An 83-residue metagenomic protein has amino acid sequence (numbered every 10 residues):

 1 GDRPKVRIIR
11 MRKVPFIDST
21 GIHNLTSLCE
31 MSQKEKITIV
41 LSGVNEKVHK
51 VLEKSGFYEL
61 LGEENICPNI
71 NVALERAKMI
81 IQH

Functional and structural regions predicted by a protein language model:
G1-H83: Structured cytosolic domains appended to multi-pass membrane proteins
